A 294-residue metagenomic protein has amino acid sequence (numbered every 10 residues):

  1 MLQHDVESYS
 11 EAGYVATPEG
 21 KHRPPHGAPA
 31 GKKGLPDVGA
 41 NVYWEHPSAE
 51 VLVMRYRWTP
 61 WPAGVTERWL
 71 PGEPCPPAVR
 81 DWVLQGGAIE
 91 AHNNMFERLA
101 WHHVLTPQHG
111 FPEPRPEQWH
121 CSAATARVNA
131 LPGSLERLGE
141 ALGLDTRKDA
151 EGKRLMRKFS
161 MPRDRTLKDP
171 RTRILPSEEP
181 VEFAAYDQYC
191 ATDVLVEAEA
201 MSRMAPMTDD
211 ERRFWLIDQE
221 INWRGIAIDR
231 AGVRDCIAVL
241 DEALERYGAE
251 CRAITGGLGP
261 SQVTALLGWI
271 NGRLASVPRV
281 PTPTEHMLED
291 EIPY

Functional and structural regions predicted by a protein language model:
M1-G39, H46-A49, V53, L155-Y294: Conserved "right-hand" nucleotidyltransferase catalytic core of DNA-directed polymerases
H46-P77, W82-A205, D210, W215: Active-site-proximal helix-loop-helix substrate-binding element of RNase H-like nuclease domains
